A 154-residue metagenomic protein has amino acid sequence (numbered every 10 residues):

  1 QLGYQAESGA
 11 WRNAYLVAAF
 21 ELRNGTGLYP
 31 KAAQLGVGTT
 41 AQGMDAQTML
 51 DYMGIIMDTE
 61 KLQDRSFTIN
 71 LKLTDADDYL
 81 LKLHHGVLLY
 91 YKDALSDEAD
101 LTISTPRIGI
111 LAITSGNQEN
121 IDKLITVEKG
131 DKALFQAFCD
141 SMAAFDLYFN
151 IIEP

Functional and structural regions predicted by a protein language model:
Q1-P154: Feature captures hydrophobic
